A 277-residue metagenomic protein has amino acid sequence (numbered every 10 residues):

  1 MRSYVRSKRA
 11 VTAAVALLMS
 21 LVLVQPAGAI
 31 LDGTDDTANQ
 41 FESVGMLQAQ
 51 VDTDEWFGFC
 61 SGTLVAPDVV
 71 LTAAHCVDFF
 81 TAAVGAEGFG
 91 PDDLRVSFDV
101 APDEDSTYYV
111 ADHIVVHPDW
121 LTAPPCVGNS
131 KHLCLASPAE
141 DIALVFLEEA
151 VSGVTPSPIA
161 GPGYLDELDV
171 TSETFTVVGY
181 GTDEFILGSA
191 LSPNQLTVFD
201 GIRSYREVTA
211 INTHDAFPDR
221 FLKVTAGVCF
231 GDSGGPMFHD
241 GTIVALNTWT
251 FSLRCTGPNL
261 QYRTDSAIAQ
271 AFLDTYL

Functional and structural regions predicted by a protein language model:
R2-A13: Bacterial N-terminal signal peptides that target proteins for export
A13-V22: Bacterial N-terminal signal peptides
V24-A29: Sec/Tat signal peptide C-region and signal peptidase I cleavage site
I30, T37-Q40, F59, T63-D78 (+4 more regions): C-terminal subregion of chymotrypsin/trypsin-like serine protease catalytic domains
I30-N39, G85-S152: Conserved catalytic-core segment of clan PA serine endopeptidases
A38-D54: A short, Trp-centered hydrophobic/proline-enriched beta-strand micro-motif
A49, L64, T72, F98 (+6 more regions): Hydrophobic residues in beta-strands and at strand termini
P138-T225, S252, G257-L260, S266-D274: Chymotrypsin/trypsin-fold serine protease catalytic domain
